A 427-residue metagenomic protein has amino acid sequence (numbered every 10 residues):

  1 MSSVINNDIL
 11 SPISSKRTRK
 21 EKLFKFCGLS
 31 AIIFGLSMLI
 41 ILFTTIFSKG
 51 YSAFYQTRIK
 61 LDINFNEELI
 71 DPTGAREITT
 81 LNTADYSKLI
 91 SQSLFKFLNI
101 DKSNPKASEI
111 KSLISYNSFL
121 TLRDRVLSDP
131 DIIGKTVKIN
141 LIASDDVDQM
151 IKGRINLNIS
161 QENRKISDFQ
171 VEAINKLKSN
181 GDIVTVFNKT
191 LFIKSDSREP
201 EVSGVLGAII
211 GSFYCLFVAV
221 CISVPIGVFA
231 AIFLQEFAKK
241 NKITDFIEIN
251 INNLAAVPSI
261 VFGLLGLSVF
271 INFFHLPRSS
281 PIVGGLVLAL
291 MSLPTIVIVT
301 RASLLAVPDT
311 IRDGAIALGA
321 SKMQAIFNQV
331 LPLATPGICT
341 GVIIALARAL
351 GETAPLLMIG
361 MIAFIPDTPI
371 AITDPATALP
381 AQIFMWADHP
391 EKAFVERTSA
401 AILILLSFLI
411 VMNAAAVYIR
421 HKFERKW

Functional and structural regions predicted by a protein language model:
M1-C27, I33, I46-V202: Membrane-topology segments of multi-pass transport proteins
I193-E199, N252-L288: Generic hydrophobic transmembrane alpha-helix motif, especially the helices
A219-I251, L264, V417-K422: Transmembrane-helix boundary motif in ABC transporter permease subunits
I226, A230, I251-S259, S280-R301 (+3 more regions): Faces of alpha-helical transmembrane segments in polytopic inner-membrane proteins
L234, A238-E248, I316-T340: Amphipathic cytosolic juxtamembrane alpha-helices at the membrane-cytosol interface of multi-pass membrane transporters
R301, L305, I316, I343 (+1 more regions): C-terminal transmembrane helix and the adjacent membrane-cytosol boundary/short C-terminal tail of inner/organellar
P308, K322-G360: Transmembrane alpha-helices
A347-K392: Glycine-rich helix-loop "coupling/hinge" segments at transmembrane-helix boundaries in multipass transporters
